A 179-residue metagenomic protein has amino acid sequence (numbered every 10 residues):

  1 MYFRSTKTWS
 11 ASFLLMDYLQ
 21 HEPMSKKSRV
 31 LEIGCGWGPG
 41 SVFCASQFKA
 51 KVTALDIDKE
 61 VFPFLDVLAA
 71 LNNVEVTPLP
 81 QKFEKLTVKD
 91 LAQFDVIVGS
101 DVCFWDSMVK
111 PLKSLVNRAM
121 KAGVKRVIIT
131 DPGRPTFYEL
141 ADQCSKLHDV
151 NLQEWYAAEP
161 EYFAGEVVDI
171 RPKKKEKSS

Functional and structural regions predicted by a protein language model:
M1-S179: S-adenosylmethionine-dependent methyltransferases
